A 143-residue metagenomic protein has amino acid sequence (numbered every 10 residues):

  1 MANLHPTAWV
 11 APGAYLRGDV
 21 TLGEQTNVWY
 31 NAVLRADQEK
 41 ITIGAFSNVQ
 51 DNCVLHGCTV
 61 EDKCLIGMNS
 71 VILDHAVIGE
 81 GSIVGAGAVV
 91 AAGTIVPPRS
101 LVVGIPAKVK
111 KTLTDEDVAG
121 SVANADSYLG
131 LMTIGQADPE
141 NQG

Functional and structural regions predicted by a protein language model:
N3, V54, V60, V71 (+1 more regions): C-terminal segments of enzyme domains that contribute to small-molecule binding surfaces
P6, A11-P12, R17-G18, G23-E24 (+13 more regions): Left-handed beta-helix
K40: Phosphate/pyrophosphate-binding betaalpha-module
